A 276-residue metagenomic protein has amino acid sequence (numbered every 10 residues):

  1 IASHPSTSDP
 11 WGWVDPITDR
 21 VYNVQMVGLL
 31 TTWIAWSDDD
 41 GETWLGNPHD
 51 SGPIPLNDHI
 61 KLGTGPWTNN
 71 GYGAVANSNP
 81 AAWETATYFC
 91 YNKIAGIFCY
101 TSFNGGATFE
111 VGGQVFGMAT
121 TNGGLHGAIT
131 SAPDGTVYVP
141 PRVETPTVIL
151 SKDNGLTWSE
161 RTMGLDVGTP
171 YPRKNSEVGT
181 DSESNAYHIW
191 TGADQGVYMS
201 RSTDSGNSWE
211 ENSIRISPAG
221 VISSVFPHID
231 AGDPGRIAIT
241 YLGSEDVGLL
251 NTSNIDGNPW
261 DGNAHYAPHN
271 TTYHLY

Functional and structural regions predicted by a protein language model:
I1-Y276: Extracellular, repeat-based ectodomains that mediate carbohydrate processing or recognition
